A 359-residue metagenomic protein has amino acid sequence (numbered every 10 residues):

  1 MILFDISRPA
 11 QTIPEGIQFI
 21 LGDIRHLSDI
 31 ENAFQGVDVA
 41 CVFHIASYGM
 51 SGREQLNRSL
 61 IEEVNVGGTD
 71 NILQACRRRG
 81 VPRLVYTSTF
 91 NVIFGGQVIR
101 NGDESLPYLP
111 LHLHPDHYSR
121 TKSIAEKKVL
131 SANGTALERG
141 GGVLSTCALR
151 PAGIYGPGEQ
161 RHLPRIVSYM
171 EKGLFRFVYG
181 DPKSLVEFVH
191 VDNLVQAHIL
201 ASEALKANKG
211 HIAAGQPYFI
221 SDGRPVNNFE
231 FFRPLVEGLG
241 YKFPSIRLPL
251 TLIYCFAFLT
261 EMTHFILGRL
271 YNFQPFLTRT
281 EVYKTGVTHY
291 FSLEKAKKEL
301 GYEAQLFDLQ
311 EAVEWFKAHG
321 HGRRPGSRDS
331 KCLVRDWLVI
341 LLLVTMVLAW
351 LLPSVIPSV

Functional and structural regions predicted by a protein language model:
M1-C41: N-terminal Rossmann/SDR dinucleotide-binding element
I24-G67, N71, A75-R78, G95: NAD(P)H-binding glycine-rich loop region in Rossmannoid oxidoreductase-like domains and their noncatalytic homologs
L60-E62, V66, R100, E104-S105 (+6 more regions): Short-chain dehydrogenase/reductase
G67-R120, L137-G140: Conserved Rossmann-fold NAD(P)-dependent oxidoreductase catalytic core, especially the SDR/UDP-sugar
L130-A204, L235-V236: NAD(P)-dependent short-chain dehydrogenase/reductase
A204-F276, L293, V313, R324-R328 (+2 more regions): Mid/C-terminal beta-alpha module of Rossmann-like enzyme folds, strongest in SDR-family dehydrogenases/epimerases
F291-E299, L306-V359: Amphipathic terminal alpha-helices
